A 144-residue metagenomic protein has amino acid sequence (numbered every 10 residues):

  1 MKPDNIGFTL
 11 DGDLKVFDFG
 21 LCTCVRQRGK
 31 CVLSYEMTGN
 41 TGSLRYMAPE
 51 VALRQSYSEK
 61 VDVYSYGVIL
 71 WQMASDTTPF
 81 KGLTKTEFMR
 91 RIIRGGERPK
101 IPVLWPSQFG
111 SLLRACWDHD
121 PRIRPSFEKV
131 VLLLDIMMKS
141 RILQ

Functional and structural regions predicted by a protein language model:
S34-E50: Conserved activation segment of eukaryotic-like protein kinases, specifically the C-terminal portion of the activation
R54-E59: Activation segment
D62: Conserved catalytic-loop aspartate of Hanks-type protein kinases
S75-P79: Structural helix C-cap motif within protein kinase domains
L104-W117: Conserved C-terminal C-lobe helix
D118-K129: A conserved short helix/loop substructure at the end of the activation segment of eukaryotic-like protein kinase domains
